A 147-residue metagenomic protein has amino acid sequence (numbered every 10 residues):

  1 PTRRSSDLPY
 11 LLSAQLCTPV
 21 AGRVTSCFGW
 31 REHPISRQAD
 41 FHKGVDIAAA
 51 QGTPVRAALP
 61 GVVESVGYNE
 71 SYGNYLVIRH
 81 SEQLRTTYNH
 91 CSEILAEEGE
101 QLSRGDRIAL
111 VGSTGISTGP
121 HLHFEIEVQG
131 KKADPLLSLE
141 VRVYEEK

Functional and structural regions predicted by a protein language model:
P1-S5: Short, small-residue-biased leader/transition segments that mark boundaries at the very start of proteins
D7-L11, Y144-K147: Extracytoplasmic and endomembrane cell-envelope/extracellular-matrix remodeling and assembly machinery
L16-K147: Catalytic cores of peptidoglycan-degrading enzymes
